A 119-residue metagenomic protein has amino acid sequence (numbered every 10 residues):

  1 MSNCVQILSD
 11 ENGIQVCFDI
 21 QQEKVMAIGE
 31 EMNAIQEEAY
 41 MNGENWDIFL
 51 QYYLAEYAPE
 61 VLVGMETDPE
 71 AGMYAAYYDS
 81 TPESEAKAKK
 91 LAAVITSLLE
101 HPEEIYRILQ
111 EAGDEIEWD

Functional and structural regions predicted by a protein language model:
M1-M26: N-terminal, charge-rich interaction modules
N3, Q21, S97-E100, E104-I108: Aliphatic-rich, non-membrane protein domains
C17-V63: Surface-exposed, low-hydrophobicity interaction/linker segments
W46-E104: Amphipathic protein-protein interaction modules
E104-D119: Short proline/glycine- and acidic-rich turn/helix-capping motifs at secondary-structure junctions
